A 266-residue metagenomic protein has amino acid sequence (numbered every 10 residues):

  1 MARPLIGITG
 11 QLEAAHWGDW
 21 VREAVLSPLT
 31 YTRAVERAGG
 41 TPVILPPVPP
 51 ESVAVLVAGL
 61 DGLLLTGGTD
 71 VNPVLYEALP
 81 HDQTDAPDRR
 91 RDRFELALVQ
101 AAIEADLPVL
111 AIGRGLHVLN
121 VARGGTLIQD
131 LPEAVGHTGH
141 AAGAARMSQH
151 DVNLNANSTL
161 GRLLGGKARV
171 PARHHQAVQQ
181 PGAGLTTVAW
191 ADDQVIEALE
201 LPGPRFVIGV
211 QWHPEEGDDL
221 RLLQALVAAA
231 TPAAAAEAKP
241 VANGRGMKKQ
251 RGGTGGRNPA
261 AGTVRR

Functional and structural regions predicted by a protein language model:
M1-L110, N120-V121, I128, P132-L163 (+6 more regions): N-terminal beta1-alpha1 cap of cysteine-dependent amidohydrolase-like domains
G113: Conserved G/P- and acidic residue-centered "switch" motifs that form tight phosphate/ATP-binding loops in soluble
L116: The feature captures the ABC ATPase H-loop/switch
V207-W212: Active-site-proximal beta-strand elements of phosphoester/diester hydrolases
